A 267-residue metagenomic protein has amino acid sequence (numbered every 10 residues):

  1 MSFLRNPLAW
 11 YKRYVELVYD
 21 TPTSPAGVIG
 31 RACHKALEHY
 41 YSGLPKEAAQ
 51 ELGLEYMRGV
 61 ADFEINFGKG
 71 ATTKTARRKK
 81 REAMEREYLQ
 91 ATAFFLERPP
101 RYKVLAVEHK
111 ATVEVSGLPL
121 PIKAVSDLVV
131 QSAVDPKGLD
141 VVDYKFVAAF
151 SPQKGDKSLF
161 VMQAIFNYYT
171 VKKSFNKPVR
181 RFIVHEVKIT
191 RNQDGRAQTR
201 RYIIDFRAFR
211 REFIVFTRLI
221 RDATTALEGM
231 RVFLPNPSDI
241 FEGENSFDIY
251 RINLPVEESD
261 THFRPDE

Functional and structural regions predicted by a protein language model:
S2-P45: Nuclease catalytic cores
F3-Y11, P45-G70, R181-I183, I189 (+2 more regions): Short, compositionally biased low-complexity segments
P7-D20, V141, K145-S151, A223-E228: Short amphipathic alpha-helical segments and their helix-coil junctions
P25, I29, K80, M84 (+1 more regions): Hydrophobic (often cysteine-bearing) scaffold residues that line and stabilize catalytic clefts of nucleotide/cofactor
A36-H109: A non-catalytic, helix-rich entry segment at domain boundaries
E85, V134, K154-K157, Y169-E267: Metal-dependent nuclease catalytic regions and adjoining charged, substrate-binding loops involved in nucleic-acid end
L105, L139, P178-F182: Residue-level recognition of the N-termini of beta-strands and the immediately preceding loop/turn
A106-A164, Y169-V171: Non-catalytic protein-protein interaction segments used by genome-maintenance enzymes to assemble and couple activities
